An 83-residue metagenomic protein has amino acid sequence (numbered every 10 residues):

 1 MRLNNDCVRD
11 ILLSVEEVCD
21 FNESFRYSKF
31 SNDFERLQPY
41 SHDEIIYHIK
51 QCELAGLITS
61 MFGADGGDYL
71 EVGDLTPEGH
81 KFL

Functional and structural regions predicted by a protein language model:
M1, E35-P39, D65, Y69: Short, charged/polar micro-motifs that form catalytic or ligand-binding hotspots
R2-L37: Short amphipathic alpha-helical interface segments
N5-R9, D43-I46, A55, P77: Non-catalytic, well-ordered alpha-helical scaffold segments
V15-C19, C52, L83: Generic structural signal for hydrophobic core residues of well-folded globular domains
Q38-A55, L70: Short amphipathic alpha-helical interaction segments
E53-A64: A short, conserved structural fragment
G67-L83: Short, amphipathic alpha-helical interaction segments positioned at domain boundaries
